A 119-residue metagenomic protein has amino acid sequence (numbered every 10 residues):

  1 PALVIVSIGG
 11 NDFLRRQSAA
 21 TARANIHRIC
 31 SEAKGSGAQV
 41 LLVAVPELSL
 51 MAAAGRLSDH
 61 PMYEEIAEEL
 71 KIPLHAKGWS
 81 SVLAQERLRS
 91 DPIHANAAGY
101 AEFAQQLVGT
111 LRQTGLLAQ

Functional and structural regions predicted by a protein language model:
P1-Q119: Alpha-helical cap/lid subdomain in secreted, periplasmic, or secretory-pathway luminal O-acyl-processing enzymes
